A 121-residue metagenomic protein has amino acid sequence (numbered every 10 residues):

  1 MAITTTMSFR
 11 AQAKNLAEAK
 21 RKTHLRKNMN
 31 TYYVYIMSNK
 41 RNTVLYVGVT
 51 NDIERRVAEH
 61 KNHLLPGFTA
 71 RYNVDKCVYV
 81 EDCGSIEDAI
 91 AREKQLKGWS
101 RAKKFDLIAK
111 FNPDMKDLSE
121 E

Functional and structural regions predicted by a protein language model:
A2-K94, L107, F111-D114, L118-E121: GIY-YIG nuclease catalytic motif and its immediate N-terminal context
K97: Catalytic/regulatory signature loops of cyclic-dinucleotide turnover enzymes and related class III nucleotidyl cyclases
S100: Arg/Lys-rich, alpha-helical DNA-contact motif
